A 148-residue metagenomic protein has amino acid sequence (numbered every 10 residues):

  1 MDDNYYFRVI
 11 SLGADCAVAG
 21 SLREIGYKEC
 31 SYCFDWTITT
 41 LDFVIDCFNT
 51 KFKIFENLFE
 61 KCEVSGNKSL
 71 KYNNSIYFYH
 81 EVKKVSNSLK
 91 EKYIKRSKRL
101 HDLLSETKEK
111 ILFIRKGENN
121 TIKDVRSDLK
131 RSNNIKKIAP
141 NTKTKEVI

Functional and structural regions predicted by a protein language model:
M1-I148: Extracellular glycan-modifying ectodomains
